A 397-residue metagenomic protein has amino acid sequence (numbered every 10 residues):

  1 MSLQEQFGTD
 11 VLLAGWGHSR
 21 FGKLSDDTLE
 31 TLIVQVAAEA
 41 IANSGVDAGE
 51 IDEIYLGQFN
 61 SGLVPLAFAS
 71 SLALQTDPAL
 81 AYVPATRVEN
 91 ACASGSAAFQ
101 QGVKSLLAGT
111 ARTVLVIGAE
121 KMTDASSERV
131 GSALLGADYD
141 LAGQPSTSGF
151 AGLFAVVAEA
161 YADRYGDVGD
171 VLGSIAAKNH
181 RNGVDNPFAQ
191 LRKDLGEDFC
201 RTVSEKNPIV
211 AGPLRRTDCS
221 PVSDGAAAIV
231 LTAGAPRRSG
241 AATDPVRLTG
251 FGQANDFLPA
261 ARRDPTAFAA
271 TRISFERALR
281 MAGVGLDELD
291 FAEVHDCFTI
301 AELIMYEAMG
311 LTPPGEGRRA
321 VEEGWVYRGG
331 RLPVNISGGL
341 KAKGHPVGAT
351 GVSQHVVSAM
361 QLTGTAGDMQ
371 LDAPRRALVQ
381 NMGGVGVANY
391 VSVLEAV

Functional and structural regions predicted by a protein language model:
M1-A93, Q101, V157, Y161-V168 (+4 more regions): Conserved active-site "lid/cap" helical segment
M1-E30, D140, G173-I175, I209-R277 (+5 more regions): Condensing-enzyme catalytic core mediating Claisen C-C bond formation in acyl metabolism
Q6-T9, N60-V114, K121-L153, R192-P221 (+3 more regions): Conserved catalytic cysteine-centered active-site region of acyl-thioester-dependent Claisen-condensing enzymes
L13, A48-Q58, P84-N90, V114-A119 (+6 more regions): Beta-strand segments within the central parallel beta-sheet cores of soluble alpha/beta enzyme folds
D27-Q35, V46-G49, V64, F68 (+16 more regions): Conserved active-site and cofactor/substrate-binding residues in soluble primary-metabolism enzymes
S61-A69, A260-D264, D296-R319, G330 (+2 more regions): Short glycine/threonine-rich loop-to-helix capping motif typified by GTGT followed within a few residues by an Asp-Pro
E89-E120, G152-N186, I229-A235, K343-A366: Active-site-proximal alpha-helical scaffold in enzymes
L141-S146, D167-D170, S174, N186-A189 (+1 more regions): Molybdopterin (Moco) oxidoreductase catalytic core of the xanthine/aldehyde oxidoreductase family
